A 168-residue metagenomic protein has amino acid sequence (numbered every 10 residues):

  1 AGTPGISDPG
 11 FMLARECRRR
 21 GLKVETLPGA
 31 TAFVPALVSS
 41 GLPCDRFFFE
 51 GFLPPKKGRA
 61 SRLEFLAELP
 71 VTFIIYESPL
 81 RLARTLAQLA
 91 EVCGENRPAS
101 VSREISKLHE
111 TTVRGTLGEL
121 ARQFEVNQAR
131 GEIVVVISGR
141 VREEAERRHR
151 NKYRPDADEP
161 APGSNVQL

Functional and structural regions predicted by a protein language model:
A1, E50-S61, Y76-E77, Q128-E132: Short, basic, helix/turn surface patches
A1-D8: Conserved Motif II region of HX4D acyltransferases
T3, L27-A30, P79: Glycine-rich beta-to-alpha transition loops that act as phosphate-gripper elements at the mouths of alpha/beta enzyme
P4, K23, A36, L69-T72 (+2 more regions): A general structural-boundary detector
D8-L69: Class I SAM-dependent methyltransferase SAM-binding "motif I" and its flanking Rossmann-like core
V71-T72, Y76-L168: A contiguous loop/helix-start segment that scaffolds small-molecule binding in enzyme catalytic cores
